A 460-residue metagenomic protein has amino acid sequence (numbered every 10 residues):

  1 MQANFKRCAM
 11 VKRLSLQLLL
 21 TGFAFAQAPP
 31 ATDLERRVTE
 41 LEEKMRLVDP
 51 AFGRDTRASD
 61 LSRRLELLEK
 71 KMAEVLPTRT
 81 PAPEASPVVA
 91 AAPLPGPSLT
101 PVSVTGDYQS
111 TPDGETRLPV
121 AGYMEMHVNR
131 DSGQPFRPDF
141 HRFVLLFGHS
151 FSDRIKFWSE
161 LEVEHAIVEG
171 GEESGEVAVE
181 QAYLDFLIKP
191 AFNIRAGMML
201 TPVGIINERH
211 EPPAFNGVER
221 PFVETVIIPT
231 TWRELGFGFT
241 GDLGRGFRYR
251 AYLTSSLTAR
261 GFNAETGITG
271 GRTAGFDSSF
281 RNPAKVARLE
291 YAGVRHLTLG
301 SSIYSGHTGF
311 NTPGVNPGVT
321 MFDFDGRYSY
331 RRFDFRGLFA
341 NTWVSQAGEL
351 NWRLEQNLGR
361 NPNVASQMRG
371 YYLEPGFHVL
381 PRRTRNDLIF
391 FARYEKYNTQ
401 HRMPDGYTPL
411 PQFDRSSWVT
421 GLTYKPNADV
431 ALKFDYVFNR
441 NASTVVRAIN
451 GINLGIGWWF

Functional and structural regions predicted by a protein language model:
R7-Q17: Sec-dependent signal peptide recognition, specifically the positively charged N-region followed immediately by
L18-Q27: Hydrophobic h-region of N-terminal signal peptides that target proteins for export in Gram-negative bacteria
A26-V128: N-terminal periplasmic/intermembrane-space "pro-region" immediately following the signal or transit peptide
T105-A259, R281-T298, A365-Q367, Y372-L380 (+2 more regions): Outer membrane beta-barrel
S132, G171, A182-L187, N207-R209 (+3 more regions): Outer-membrane beta-barrel pore domains
P213-P221, G267-G271, W352-Q356: Short glycine/proline- and charge-enriched loop/turn segments that cap or connect secondary-structure elements
R260-G261, T266-T312: Loop-centered beta-sheet repeat module
